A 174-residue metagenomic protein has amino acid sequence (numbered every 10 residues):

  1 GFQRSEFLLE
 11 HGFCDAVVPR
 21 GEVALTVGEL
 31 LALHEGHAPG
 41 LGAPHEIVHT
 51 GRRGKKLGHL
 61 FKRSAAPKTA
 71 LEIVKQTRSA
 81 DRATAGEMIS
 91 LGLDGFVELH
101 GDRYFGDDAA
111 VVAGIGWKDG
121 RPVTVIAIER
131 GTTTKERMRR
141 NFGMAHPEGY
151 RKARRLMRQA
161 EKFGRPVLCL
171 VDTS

Functional and structural regions predicted by a protein language model:
F2-S174: Terminal-region recognition feature
